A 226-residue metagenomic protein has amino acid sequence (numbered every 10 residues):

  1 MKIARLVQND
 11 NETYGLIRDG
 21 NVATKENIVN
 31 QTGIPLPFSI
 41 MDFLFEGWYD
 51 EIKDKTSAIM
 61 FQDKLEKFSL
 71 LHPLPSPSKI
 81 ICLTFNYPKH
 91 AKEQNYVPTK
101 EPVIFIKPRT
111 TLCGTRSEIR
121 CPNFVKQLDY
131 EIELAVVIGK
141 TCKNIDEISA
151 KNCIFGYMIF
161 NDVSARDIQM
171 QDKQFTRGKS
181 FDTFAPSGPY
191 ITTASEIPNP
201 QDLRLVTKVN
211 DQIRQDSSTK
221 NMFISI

Functional and structural regions predicted by a protein language model:
M1-L83, Y87-P102, P198: N-terminal non-catalytic cap/leader segment that marks the start of a structured domain
A4, L70-H72, K92-N95, I119-L128 (+4 more regions): A generic local secondary-structure boundary/capping motif
N9-D10, D50-K53, E66-S69, H90 (+2 more regions): Catalytic-pocket segment enriched in acidic/His residues
Y14, E133-V137, M158, V206: Residues embedded in well-ordered beta-strands
G20-N21, T110, Q212: Well-ordered beta-strand scaffold positions
N86-P88, R109-L112, E118, V125-K126 (+3 more regions): Short acidic/polar capping segments at secondary-structure boundaries
P98-T115, Y130: Structural signature of FAD isoalloxazine-binding scaffolds in flavoprotein oxidoreductases
